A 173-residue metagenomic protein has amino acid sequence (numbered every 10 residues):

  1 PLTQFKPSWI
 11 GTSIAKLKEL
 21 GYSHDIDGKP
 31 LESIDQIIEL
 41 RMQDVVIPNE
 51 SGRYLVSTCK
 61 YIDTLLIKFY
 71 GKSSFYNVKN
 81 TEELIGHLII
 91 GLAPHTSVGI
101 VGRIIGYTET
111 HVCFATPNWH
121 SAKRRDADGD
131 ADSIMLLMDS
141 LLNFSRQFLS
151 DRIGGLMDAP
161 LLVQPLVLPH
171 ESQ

Functional and structural regions predicted by a protein language model:
P1-Q173: Conserved core architecture of multi-subunit DNA-directed RNA polymerases
